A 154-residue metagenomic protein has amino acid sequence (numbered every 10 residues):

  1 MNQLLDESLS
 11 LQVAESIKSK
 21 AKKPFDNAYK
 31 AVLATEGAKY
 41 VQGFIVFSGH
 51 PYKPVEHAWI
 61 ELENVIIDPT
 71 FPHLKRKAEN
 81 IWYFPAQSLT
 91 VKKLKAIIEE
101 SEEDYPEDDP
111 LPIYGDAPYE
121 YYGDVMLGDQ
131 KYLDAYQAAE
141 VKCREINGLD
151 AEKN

Functional and structural regions predicted by a protein language model:
M1-N154: A structural boundary/capping signal
